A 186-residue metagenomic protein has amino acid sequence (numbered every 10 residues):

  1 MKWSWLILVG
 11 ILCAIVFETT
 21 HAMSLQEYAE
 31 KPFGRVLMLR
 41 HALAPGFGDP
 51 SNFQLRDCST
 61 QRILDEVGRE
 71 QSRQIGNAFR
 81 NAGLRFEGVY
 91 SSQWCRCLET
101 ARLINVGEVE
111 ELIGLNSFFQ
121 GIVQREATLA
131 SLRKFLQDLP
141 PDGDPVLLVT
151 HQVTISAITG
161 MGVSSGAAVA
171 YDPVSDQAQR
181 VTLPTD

Functional and structural regions predicted by a protein language model:
M1-I7: Bacterial N-terminal signal peptides that target proteins for export
I7-I15: Bacterial N-terminal signal peptides
F17-T19: N-terminal signal peptide c-region/cleavage motif recognized by signal peptidases
M23-I113, F118-G121, M161-D186: Active-site-proximal alpha-helix that buttresses catalytic centers in soluble enzyme cores
G34-V36, D144-T150: Generic beta-sheet signal
V123-S131: Short, surface-exposed amphipathic charged segments that create phosphate/polyanion-binding patches used for binding
A130-P140: A short, acidic, amphipathic alpha-helical segment used as a generic capping/interface helix at domain edges
